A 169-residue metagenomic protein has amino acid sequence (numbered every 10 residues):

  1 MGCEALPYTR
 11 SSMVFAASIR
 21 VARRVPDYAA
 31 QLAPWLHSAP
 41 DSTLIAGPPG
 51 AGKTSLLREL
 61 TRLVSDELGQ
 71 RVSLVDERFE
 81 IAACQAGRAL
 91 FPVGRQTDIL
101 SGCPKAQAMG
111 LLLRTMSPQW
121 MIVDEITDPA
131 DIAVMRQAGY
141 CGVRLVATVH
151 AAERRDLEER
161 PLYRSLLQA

Functional and structural regions predicted by a protein language model:
M1-P40: P-loop NTP-binding catalytic core
R24-Y28, I99-Q107, I126: A general structural motif
H37, V64-L112: P-loop NTPase switch/communication element
I45: Hydrophobic anchor at the beta1->P-loop junction of P-loop NTPases
P49: The conserved Walker
G52-K53: Conserved glycine(s) of the Walker
L56, L60: Hydrophobic positions on the alpha1 helix immediately C-terminal to the Walker A/P-loop
M116-A169: Conserved P-loop NTPase nucleotide-binding/switch module
